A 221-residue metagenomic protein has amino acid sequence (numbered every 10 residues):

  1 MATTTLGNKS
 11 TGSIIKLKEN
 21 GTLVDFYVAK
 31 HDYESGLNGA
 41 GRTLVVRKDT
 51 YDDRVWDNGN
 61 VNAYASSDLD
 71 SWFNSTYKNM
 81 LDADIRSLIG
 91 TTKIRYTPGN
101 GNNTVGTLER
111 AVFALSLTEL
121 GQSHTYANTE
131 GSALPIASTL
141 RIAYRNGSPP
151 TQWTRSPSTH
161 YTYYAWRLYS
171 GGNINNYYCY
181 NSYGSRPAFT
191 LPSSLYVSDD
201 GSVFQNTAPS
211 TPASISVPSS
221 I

Functional and structural regions predicted by a protein language model:
M1-P218: Collagenous Gly-X-Y triple-helix signature in extracellular proteins
